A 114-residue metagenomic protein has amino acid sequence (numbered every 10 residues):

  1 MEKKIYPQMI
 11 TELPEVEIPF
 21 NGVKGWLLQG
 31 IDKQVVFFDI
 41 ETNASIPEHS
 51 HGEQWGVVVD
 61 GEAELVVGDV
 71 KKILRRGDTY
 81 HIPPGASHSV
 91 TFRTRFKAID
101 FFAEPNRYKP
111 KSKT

Functional and structural regions predicted by a protein language model:
M1-D32, V36, K111-T114: A short, N-terminal "cap"/entry segment at the start of jelly-roll beta-barrel domains of the cupin/DSBH fold
I31, V66-V70, R93: Short strand-coil-strand connectors
Q34-S50: Conserved short histidine dyad/triad with adjacent acidic residue
T42, G52-E64, G68: Glycine- and acidic-residue-biased ligand/ion/polar-headgroup-sensing regions
V59-D60, R75, T94: A cytosolic small-molecule/anion-sensing beta-strand core signal
V70-P84: Short acidic-glycine-tyrosine-enriched beta hairpin
P84-Y108: Ligand-binding loop in jelly-roll beta-barrel domains
